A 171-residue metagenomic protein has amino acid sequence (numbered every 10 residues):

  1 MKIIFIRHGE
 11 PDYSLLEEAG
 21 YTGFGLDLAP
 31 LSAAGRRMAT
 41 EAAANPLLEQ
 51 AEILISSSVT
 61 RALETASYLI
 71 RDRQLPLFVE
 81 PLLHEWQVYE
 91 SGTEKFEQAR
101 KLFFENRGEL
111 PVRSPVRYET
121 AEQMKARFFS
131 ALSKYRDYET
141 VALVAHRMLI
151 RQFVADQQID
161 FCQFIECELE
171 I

Functional and structural regions predicted by a protein language model:
K2-F78, I165: Active-site-proximal alpha-helix that buttresses catalytic centers in soluble enzyme cores
R7, P81-L83, E168-I171: Residues at the C-termini of beta-strands that transition into short coil/loop
D12, W86, I150: Flexible, glycine-rich phosphate/dinucleotide-binding loops and adjacent beta-alpha linkers at cofactor/substrate
L15-L16, G20, G25-P30, R71-R127: Phosphate-handling substructures
M38-A42, A62-T65, T120, M124-A131 (+1 more regions): Alpha-helical packing segments of well-folded alpha/beta enzyme cores
P46, R100-F104, L132-Y135: Hydrophobic, Leu/Ile/Phe/Ala-enriched alpha-helical segments that form helix-helix packing faces
S56-T60, L82, V144-M148: Short, well-ordered beta-to-alpha junction loops that form the rim of enzyme active sites and present histidine/acidic
L63, F129-I171: Active-site-adjacent alpha-helix immediately C-terminal to a catalytic or transition-state-stabilizing loop
